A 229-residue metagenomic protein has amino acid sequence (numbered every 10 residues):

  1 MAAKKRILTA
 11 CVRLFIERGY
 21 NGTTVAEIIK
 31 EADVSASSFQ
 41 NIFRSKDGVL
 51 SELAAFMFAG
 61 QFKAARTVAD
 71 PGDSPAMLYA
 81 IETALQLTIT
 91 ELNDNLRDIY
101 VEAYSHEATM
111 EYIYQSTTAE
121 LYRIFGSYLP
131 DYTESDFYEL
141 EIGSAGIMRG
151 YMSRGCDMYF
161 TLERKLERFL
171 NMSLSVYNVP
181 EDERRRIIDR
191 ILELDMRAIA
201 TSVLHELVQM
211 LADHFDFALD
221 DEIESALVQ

Functional and structural regions predicted by a protein language model:
A2-A3, V34: The short coil/loop that forms the "turn" connecting the two helices of the helix-turn-helix
K4-T9, N21-G22, I42-R66: An amphipathic alpha-helix adjacent to DNA-recognition modules
R6-L14, L85: Pre-recognition alpha-helix immediately N-terminal to the DNA-recognition helix within helix-turn-helix or winged-helix
L14-G48, E52: Helix-turn-helix
E52, K63-L96, H106, Y114-T118: Hydrophobic alpha-helical connector segments
R97-E102, E183-R186: Short, hydrophobic secondary-structure boundary micro-motifs
Y104-C156, F160-N171: Amphipathic alpha-helical packing segments from all-alpha helical-bundle domains
R123, S127, D157-Q229: C-terminal peripheral helix-coil segments that are non-catalytic and often amphipathic
